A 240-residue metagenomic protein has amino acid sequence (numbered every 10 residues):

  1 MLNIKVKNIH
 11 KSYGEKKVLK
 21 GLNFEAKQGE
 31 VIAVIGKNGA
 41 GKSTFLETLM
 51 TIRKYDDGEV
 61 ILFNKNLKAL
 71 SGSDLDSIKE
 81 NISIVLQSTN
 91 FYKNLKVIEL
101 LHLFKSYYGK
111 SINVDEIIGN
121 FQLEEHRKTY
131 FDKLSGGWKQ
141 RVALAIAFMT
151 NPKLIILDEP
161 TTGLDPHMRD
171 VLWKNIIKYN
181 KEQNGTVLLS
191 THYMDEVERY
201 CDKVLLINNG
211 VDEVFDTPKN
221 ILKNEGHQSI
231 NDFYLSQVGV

Functional and structural regions predicted by a protein language model:
I35-K37: The feature captures the beta-strand-to-loop junction immediately N-terminal to the Walker
M50: Helix-to-loop junction immediately C-terminal to a conserved catalytic motif
G58-A69, I78: Conserved ABC transporter NBD signature motif
H102, S106, S111-R127: Conserved ABC ATPase "signature" region
I155-E159: Catalytic Walker B motif of ABC-type/P-loop ATPase nucleotide-binding domains
